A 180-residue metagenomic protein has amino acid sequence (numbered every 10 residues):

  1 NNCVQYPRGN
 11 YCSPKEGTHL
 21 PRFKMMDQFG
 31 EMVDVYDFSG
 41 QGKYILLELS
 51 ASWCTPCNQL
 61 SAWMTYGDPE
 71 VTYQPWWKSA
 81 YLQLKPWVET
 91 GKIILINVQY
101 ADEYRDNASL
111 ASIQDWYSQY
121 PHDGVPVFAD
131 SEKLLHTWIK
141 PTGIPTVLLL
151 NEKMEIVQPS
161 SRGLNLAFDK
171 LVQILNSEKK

Functional and structural regions predicted by a protein language model:
N1-M26, S39-G42: N-proximal helix/coil linker or "cap" segments that precede and/or mark the start of modular domains
F23-I45, K78-L84: A short beta-strand-turn-helix
G40-L46, E89-I96, P121-V125, G143-P145 (+1 more regions): Loop/turn elements at helix/coil->beta-strand transitions in domains of secreted/extracellular proteins
L49-S79, R105: Conserved redox-active cysteine motifs that mediate thiol-disulfide chemistry, especially di-cysteine Cys-X(1-2)-Cys
A51-P56, Y100-R105, S131-L135, G143 (+2 more regions): Solvent-exposed loop/turn segments at secondary-structure junctions within structured extracellular/periplasmic domains
K78-Y81, N107-Q114: Short, surface-exposed alpha-helical segments at coil->helix boundaries
I96, L110-I144: Short, internal strand/loop/helix patches that form the active-site neighborhood or redox-interaction surface
T142-K180: Thiol-/selenol-based redox modules, centered on thioredoxin-like and closely related oxidoreductase domains
